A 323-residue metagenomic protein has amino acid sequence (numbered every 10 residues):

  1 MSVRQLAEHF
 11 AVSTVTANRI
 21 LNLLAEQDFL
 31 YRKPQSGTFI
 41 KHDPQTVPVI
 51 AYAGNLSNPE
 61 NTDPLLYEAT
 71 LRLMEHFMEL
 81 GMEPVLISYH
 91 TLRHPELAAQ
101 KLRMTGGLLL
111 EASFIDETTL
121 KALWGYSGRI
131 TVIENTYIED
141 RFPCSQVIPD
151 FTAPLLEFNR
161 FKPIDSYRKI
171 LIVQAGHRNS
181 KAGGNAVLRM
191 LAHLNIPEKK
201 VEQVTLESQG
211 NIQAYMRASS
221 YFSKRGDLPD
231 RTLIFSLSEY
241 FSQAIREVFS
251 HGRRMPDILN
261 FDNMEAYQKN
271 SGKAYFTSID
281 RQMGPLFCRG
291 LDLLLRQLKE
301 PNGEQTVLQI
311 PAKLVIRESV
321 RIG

Functional and structural regions predicted by a protein language model:
M1-T46: N-terminal helix-turn-helix DNA-binding module of bacterial transcription factors
V3, H42-G106: Amphipathic helical "hinge" segments at domain boundaries
A51-A53, M104-S113, K169-A175, L228-F241 (+1 more regions): Periplasmic-binding protein-like
M74-Y89, L171-I172, G184, L188-A218: Short beta-strand elements in bilobed, periplasmic/extracellular small-molecule ligand-binding domains
S113-L156, D262-F276: Flexible loop/hinge segments that line or gate small-molecule binding clefts
Y137-I172, K181-A182, A186, A214-Y221 (+2 more regions): Hydrophobic alpha-helical segments within soluble ligand-binding/sensing domains
C144, S220-G323: Flexible loop/turn connectors
L156-E198, Q305-R321: An alpha-beta-alpha
